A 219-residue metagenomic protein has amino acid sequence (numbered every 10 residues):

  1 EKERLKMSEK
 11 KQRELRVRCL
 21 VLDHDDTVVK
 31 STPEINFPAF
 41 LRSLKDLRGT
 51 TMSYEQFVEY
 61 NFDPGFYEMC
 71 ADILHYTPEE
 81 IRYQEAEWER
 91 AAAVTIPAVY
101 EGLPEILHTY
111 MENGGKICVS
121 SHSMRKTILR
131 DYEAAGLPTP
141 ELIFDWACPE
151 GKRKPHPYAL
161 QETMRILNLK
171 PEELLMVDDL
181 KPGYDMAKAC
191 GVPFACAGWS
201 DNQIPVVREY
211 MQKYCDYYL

Functional and structural regions predicted by a protein language model:
E1-K6: Short, Lys/Arg-enriched N-terminal segments with co-localized hydrophobic residues within the first ~10-30 amino acids
R13-H108, N113: N-terminal helical cap/lid subdomain that shapes the substrate entry/recognition surface in HAD-like hydrolases
R13-L15, N113-G115, L167-E173: Glycine-rich phosphate-binding loop signature in dinucleotide/nucleotide-binding domains
V28, I117, M176-V177: Conserved SAM-binding loop
I96, M124-L175, K181-D185, A189 (+1 more regions): Substrate-recognition "cap/lid" segment bordering the active-site pocket of phosphatases
L103-E133: Substrate-recognition element of Asp-dependent hydrolases with the DxDx(T/V) motif
E105, L180-G183, F194, G198-R208: Short glycine/proline-centered loop/turn elements that form peptide/ligand docking sites
E209, K213-L219: Short acidic-hydrophobic, aromatic-tinged amphipathic segments that line or gate anion-handling sites
